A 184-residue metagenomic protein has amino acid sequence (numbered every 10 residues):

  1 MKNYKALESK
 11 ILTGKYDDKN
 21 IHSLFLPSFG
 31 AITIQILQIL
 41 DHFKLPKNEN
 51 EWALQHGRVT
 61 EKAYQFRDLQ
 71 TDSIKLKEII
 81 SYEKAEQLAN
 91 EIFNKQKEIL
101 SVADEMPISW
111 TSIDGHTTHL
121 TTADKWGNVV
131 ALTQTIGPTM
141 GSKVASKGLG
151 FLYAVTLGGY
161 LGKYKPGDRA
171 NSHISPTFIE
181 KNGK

Functional and structural regions predicted by a protein language model:
M1-H22, L26: Long, well-ordered, tryptophan-enriched scaffold segments
L7-E8, D114-T117, S172-I174: Short, small/polar residue-rich loop motifs at catalytic or cofactor-binding pockets
I11, H119, T177: Conserved beta-strand and immediately adjacent loop positions that scaffold enzyme active sites
I21-G30, T117-T121, T133-V144: Glycine-rich phosphate/pyrophosphate-binding beta-alpha loops
H22-K44, G167-K184: N-terminal accessory/precursor segments of enzymes
L45-T135, L149: Internal maturation/activation junctions in enzymes
N128-K184: Active-site rim segments in enzyme catalytic domains, especially the processed small/beta chain of N-terminal
